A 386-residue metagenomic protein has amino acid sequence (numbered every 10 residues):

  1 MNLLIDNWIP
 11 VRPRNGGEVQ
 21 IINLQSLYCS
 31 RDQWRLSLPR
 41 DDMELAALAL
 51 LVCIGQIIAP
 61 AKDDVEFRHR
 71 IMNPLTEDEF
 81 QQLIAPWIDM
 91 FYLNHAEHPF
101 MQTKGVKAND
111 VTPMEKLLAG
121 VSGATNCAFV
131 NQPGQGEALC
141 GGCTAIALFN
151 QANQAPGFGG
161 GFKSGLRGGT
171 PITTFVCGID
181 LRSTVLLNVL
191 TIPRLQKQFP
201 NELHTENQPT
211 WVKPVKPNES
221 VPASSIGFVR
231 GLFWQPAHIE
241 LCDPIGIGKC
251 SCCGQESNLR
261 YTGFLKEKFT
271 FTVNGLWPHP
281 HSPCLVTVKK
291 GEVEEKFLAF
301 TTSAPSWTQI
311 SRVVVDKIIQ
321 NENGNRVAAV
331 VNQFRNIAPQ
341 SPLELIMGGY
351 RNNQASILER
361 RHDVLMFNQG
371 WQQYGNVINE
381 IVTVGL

Functional and structural regions predicted by a protein language model:
M1-A124, N150-L386: Extended alpha-helical scaffolding segments
A128-V130: Beta-strand elements of modular eukaryotic interaction domains
Q132-Q135, P244-I245: Flanking scaffold residues of small Cys/His-coordinated metal-binding clusters
C140, F149-N150: Acidic (Asp/Glu-rich), glycine- and aromatic
C140-C143, C253: Short Cys/His-rich metal-coordination motifs, predominantly Zn2+-binding knuckles/fingers
